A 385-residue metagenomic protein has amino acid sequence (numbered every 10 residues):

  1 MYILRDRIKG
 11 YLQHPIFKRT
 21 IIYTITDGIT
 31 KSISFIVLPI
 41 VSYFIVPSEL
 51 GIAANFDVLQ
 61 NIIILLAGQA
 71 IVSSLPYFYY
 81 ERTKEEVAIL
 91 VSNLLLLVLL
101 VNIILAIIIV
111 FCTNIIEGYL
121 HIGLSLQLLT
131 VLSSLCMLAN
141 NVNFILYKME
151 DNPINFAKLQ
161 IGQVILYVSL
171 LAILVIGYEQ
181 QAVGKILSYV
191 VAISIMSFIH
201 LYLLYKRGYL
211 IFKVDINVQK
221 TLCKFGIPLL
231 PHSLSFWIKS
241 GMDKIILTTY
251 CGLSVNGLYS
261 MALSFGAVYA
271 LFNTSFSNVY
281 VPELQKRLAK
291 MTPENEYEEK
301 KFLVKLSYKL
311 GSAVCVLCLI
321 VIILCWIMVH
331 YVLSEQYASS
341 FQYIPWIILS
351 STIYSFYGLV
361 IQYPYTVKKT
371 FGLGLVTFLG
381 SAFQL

Functional and structural regions predicted by a protein language model:
Y2-I16, I154, K158, Y178 (+3 more regions): Interhelical loop/hinge segments that connect adjacent transmembrane helices in multipass membrane
Y11-S73, I109-V110, S133, V168 (+3 more regions): Signature of the first transmembrane helix
L12, I16-F17, T113-T130, I323-T352: Interfacial segments at transmembrane-helix termini and the short loops linking adjacent helices
K18-T30, F56, Q60-N61, L65-T113 (+1 more regions): Membrane-water interface segments that mark the loop-to-transmembrane alpha-helix transition
D57-L65, F236, Y259-P282, V314-L317 (+1 more regions): Transmembrane helix-bundle signature of multi-pass secondary active exporters and lipid flippases
A67-K84, M149, A262, G266-E294 (+2 more regions): Helix-loop junctions and terminal segments of transmembrane helices in multi-pass membrane transport/translocation
F78, T83, C136-Q160, L349-L379: Membrane-interface junctions at transmembrane-helix termini in multi-pass inner-membrane proteins
Q127-L128, A157-K206, L379-Q384: Hydrophobic alpha-helical transmembrane segments
